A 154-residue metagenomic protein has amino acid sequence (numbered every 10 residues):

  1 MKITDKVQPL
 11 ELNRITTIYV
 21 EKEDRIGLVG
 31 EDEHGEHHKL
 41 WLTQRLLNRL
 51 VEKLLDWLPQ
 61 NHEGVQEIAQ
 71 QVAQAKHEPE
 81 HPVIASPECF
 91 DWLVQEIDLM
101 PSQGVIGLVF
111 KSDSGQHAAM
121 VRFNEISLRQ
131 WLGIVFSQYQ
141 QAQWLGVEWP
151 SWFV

Functional and structural regions predicted by a protein language model:
M1-L50, L54-P59: The feature marks the first
M1-V20, A69-A119: Intrinsic, low-complexity N-terminal interaction/targeting segments
H34-H37, G64-Q66, S114, G146: Short, structured coil/loop segments at alpha-helix boundaries
R49-G64, G133-G146: Pleckstrin homology
G107-V154: Mixed-charge, glycine-accented linear interaction segment located at domain edges/termini
